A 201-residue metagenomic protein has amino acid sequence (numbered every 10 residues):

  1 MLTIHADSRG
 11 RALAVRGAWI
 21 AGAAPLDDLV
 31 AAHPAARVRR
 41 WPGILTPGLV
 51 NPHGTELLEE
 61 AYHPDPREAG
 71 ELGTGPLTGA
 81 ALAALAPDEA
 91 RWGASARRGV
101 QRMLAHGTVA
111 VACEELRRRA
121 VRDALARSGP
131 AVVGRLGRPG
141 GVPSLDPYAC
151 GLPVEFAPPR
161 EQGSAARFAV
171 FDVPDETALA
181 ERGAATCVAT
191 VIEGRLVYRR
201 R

Functional and structural regions predicted by a protein language model:
T3-A14, L26, A32, Y148-A184: Acidic, glycine-enriched loop/beta-strand segments at the rims of small-molecule binding/catalytic pockets
S8-T46: Histidine-rich, glycine-flanked metal-binding segment
A18, P42, M103, G163 (+1 more regions): Divalent metal-coordination and catalytic microenvironments
R40, I44-G99: Metal-associated gating/positioning segment near the N- to mid-region
G70-L72, P76-L77, A86-E89, V133-C150: Long, charge-dense
Q101-L104, D123, E161: Alpha-helical segments flanking ligand/cofactor-binding loops in enzyme cores
H106-L145: Active-site loop-helix segments enriched in His/Asp/Glu that coordinate and activate a nucleophilic water at divalent
C187-R201: Mid-to-C-terminal alpha-helical segments outside catalytic/metal-binding sites
